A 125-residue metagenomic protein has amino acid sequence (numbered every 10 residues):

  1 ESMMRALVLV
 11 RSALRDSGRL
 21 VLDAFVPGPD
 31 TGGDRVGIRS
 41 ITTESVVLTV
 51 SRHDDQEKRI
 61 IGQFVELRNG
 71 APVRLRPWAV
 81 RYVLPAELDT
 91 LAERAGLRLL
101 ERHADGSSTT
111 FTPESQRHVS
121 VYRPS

Functional and structural regions predicted by a protein language model:
S2-R19: A short glycine-rich, Lys/Arg-flanked "PGG" loop and its adjoining helix->strand segment in the class I
L7-V10, R59, G96-L97, Y122: Residue-level detection of beta-strand scaffold positions
V8, R15, T49, R98-E101: Compositionally biased amphipathic helical and low-complexity segments enriched in hydrophobic
R11, L67, A92-R94: Generic alpha-helical hydrophobic packing signal
V21-T90: SAM-dependent methyltransferase
R81-S125: C-terminal lobe and adjacent flexible extensions of AdoMet/dcAdoMet transferase-like proteins
